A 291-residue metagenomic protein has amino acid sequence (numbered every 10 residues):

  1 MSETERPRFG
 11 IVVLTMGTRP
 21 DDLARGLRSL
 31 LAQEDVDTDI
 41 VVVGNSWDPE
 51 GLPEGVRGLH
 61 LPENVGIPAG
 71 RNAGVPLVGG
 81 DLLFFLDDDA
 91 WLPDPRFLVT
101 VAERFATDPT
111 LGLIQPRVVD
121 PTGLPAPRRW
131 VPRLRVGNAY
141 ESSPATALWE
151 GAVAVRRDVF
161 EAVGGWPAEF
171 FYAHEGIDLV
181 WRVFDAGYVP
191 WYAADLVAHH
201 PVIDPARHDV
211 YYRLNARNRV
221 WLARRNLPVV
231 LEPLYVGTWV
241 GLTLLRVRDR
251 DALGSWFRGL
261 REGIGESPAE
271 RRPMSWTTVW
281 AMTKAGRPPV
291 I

Functional and structural regions predicted by a protein language model:
M1-S29: N-proximal low-complexity "stem/linker" segments adjacent to membrane-targeting elements
R28-D37: Short, acidic, metal-binding catalytic loop of nucleotide-sugar glycosyltransferases
W47, L61-V78: Glycine-rich, basic loop-to-helix element that forms the pyrophosphate-binding segment of sugar-nucleotide handling
L83: Short aromatic/hydrophobic "clamp" motif used to bind/position activated sugar donors
P95-P127: Conserved donor NDP-sugar-binding/catalytic core segment of glycosyltransferases
A147-V155, V159-G164, E169-V197: A short, conserved alpha-helix in the catalytic core of glycosyltransferases
A186-V210, R219-L222: Active-site donor/metal-binding and catalytic loop motifs of nucleotide-sugar-dependent glycosylation enzymes
L214-N215, V229-I291: Non-catalytic, C-terminal membrane-associated alpha-helical segments of glycosyltransferases
